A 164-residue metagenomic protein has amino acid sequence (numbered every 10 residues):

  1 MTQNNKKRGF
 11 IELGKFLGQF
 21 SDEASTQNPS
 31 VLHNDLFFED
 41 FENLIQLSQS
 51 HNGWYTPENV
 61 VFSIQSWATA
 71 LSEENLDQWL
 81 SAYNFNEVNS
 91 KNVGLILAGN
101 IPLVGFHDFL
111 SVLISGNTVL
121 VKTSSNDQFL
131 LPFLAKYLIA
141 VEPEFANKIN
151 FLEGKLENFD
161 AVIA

Functional and structural regions predicted by a protein language model:
M1-N92: N-terminal Rossmann-like NAD(P)+-binding subdomain of aldehyde/semialdehyde dehydrogenases
L76-A164: Rossmann-like NAD(P) dinucleotide-binding subdomain of oxidoreductase/dehydrogenase enzymes
